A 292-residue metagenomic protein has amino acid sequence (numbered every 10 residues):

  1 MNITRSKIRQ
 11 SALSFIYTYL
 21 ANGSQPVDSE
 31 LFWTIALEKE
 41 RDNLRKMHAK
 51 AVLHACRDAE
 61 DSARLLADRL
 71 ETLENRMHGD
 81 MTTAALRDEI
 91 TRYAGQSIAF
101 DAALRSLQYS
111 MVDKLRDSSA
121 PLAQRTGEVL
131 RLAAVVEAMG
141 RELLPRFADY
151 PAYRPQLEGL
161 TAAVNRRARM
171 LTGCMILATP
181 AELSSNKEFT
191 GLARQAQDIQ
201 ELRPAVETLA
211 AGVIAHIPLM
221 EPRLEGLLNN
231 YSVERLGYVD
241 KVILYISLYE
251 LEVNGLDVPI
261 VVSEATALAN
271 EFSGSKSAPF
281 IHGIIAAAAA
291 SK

Functional and structural regions predicted by a protein language model:
M1-E271, S275-K292: N-terminal interaction/assembly modules
